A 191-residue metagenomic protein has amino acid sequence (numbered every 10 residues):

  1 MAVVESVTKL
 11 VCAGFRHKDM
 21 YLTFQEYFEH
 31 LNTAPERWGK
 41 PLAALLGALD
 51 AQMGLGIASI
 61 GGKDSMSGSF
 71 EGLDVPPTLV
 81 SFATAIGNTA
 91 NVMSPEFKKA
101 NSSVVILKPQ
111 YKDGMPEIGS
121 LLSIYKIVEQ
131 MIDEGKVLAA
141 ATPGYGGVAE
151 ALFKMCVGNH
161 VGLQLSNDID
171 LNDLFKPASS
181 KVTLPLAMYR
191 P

Functional and structural regions predicted by a protein language model:
M1-E117: Glycine-rich phosphate/pyrophosphate-binding loop regions near the starts of catalytic domains
R37, P41-A51, L55, I60 (+3 more regions): Glycine-/charge-enriched secondary-structure boundary and capping motifs
K112-E129: Short, compositionally biased
